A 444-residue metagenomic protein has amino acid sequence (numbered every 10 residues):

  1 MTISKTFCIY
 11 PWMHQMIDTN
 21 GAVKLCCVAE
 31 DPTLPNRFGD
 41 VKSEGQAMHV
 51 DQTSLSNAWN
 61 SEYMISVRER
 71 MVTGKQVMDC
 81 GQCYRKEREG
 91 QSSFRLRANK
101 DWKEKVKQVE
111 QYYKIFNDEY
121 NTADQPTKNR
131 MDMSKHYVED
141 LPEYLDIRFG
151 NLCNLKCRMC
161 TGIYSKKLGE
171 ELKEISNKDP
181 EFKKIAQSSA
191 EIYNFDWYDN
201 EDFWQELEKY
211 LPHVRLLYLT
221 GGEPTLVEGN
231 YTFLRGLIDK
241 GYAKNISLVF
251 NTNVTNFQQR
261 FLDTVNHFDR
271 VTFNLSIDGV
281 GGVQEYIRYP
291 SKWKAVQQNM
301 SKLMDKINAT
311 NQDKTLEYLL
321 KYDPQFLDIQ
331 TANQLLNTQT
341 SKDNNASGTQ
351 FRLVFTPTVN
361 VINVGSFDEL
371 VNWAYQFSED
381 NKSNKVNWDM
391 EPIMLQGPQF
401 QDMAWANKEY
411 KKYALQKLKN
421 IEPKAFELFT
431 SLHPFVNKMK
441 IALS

Functional and structural regions predicted by a protein language model:
M1-Y120, L141, P392-S444: Accessory C-terminal segments flanking Radical SAM cores
H14-L25, V249, F268-N274, K294-S444: Conserved C-terminal portion of the radical SAM core fold that forms the substrate/S-adenosylmethionine-binding
K24, L155, G282: Glycine-centered loop/turn positions within well-structured domains that cap or flank conserved ligand/cofactor-binding
M78-D140, K173-F203, K209: Non-catalytic membrane-proximal stalk/linker segments that position and tether the catalytic domains
G81-Q82, L155-M159: C-type cytochrome heme c attachment motif
Y84-K86, C160-K166: Detector for the c-type heme attachment site
D140-L152, I163-D199, P212-E228, K240-Q259 (+4 more regions): Core AdoMet radical
Y231-R235, Q258-V265, S366-L370: Distinct, well-ordered alpha-helical segments
